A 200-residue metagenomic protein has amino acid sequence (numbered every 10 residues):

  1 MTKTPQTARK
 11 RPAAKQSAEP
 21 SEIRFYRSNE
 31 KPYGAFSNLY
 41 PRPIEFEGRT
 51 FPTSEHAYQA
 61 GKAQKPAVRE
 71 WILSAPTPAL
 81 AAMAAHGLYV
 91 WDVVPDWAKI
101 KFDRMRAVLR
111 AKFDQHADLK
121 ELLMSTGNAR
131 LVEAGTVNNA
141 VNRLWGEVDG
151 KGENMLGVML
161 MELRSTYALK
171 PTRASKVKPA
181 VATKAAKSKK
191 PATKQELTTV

Functional and structural regions predicted by a protein language model:
K3, T7-V200: Charged, low-complexity intrinsically disordered segments
